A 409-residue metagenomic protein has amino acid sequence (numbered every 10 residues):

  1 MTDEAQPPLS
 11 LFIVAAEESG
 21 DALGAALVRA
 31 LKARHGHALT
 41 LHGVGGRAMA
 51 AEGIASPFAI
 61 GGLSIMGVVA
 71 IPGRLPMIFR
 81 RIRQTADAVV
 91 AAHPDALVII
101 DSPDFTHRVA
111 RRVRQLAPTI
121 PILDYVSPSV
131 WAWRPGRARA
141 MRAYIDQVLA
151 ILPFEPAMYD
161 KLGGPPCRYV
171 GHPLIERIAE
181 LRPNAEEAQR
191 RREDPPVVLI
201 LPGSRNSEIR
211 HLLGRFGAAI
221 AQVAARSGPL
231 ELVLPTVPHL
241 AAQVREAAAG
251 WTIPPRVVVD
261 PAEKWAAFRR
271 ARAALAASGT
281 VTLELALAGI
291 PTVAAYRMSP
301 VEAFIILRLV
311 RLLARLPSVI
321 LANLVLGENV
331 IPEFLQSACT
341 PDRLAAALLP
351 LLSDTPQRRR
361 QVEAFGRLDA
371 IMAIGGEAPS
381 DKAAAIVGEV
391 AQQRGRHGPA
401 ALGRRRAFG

Functional and structural regions predicted by a protein language model:
M1-G409: Nucleotide-activated sugar donor-binding and catalytic core shared by glycosyltransferases and related lipid-linked
